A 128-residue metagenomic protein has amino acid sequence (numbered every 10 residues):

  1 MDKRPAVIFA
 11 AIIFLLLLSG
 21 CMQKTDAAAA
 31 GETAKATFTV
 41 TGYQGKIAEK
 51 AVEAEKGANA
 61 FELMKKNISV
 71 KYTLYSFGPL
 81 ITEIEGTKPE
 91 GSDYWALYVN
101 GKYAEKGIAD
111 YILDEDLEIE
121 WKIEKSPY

Functional and structural regions predicted by a protein language model:
D2-Y128: Ubiquitin-like/PB1-type beta-grasp interaction modules and other compact soluble beta-rich domains
